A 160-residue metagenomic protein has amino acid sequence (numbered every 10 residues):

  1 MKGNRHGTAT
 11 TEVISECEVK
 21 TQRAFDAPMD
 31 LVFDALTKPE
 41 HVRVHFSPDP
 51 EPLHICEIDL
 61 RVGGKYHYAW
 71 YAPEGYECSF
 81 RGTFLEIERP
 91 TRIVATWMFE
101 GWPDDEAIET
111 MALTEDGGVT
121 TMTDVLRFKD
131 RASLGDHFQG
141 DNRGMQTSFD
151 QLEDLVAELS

Functional and structural regions predicted by a protein language model:
M1-P52: Hydrophobic ligand-binding cavity/cleft-lining segments
N4-R5, Q22, C56, R61 (+2 more regions): Charge-dense, helix-prone N-terminal extensions
E16-Q22, M29, L53, K65 (+4 more regions): Intrinsic-disorder/low-complexity, polar/charged segments enriched in Ser/Thr/Lys/Arg/Asp/Glu/Gln
M29-D30, D59-R61, L85-T91, A112-T121: A short, structured loop/turn motif at beta-sheet edges
V32-L36, V42, Y66, F84 (+4 more regions): Hydrophobic pocket/interface hotspot
L53-T96: Glycine-rich portal/gate segments that line the openings of hydrophobic small-molecule binding cavities
V94-T147: Beta-strand/loop substructures that line and gate deep hydrophobic ligand-binding cavities in soluble
V156-S160: Short, highly charged C-terminal tails/helix-capping segments
